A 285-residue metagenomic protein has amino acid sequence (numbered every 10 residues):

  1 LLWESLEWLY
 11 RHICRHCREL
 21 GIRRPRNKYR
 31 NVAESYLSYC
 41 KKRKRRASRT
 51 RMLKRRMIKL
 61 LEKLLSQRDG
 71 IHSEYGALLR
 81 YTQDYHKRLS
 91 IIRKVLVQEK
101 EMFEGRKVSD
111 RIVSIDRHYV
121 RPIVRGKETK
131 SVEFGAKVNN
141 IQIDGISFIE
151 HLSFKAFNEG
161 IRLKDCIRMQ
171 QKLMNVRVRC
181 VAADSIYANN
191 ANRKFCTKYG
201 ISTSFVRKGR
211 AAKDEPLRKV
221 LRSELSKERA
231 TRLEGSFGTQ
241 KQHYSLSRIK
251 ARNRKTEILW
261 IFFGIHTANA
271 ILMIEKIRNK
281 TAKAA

Functional and structural regions predicted by a protein language model:
L1-A285: Anion-binding and metal-coordination hotspots
